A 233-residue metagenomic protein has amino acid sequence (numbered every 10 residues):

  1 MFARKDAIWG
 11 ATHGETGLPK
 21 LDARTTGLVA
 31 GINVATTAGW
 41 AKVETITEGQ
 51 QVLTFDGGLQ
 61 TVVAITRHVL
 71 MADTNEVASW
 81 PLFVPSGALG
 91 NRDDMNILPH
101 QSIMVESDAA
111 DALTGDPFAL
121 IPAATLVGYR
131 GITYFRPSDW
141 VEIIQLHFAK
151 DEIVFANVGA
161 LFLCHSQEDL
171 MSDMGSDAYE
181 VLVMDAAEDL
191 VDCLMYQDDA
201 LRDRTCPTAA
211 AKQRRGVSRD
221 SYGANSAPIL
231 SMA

Functional and structural regions predicted by a protein language model:
M1-A11, A38-W40, R92-Q101: N-terminal short leaders/motifs
M1-G31, A35: N-terminal, Lys/Arg-enriched amphipathic/low-complexity engagement segments that precede the first folded domain
F2-G10, T36, V141-A233: Sequence-level preference for short, compositionally simple segments enriched in small aliphatic or small polar residues
A7, A11-G14, R24, A112 (+3 more regions): Generic detector of intrinsically disordered, low-complexity, polar/charged segments
T26, A41-E44: Residue "hotspots" at secondary-structure boundaries inside conserved domains
V29-T36, L53-M174: Long beta-strand-rich cores associated with HINT superfamily self-processing modules
E44-Q51: Structural motif
